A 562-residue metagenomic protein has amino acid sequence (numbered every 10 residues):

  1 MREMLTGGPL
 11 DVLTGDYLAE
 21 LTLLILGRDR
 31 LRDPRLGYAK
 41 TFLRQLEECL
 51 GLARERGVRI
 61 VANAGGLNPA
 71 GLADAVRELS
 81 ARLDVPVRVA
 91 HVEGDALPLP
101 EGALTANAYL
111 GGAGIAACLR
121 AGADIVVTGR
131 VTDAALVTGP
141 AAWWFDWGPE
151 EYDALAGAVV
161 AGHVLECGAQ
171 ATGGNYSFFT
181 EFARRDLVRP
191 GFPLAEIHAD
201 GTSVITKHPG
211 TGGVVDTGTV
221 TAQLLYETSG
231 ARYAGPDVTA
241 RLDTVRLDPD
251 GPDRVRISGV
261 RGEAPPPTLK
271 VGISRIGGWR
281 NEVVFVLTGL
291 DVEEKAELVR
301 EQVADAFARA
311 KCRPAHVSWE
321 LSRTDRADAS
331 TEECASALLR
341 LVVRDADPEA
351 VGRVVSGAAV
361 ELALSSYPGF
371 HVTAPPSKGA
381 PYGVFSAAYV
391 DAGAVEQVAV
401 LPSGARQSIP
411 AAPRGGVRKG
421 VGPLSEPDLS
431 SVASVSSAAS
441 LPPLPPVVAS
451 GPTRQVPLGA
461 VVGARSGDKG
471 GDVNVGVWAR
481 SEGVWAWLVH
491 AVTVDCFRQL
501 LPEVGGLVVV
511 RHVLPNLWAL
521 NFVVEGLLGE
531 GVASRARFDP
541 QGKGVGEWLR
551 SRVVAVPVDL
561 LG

Functional and structural regions predicted by a protein language model:
G8-L26, E48: N-terminal glycine-rich anion-binding loops that anchor highly charged ligand groups
P9, G259-L429, A439-P445, Q455 (+6 more regions): C-terminal non-catalytic interaction/assembly regions of soluble proteins
L18-L36, R54-R56, D95-G102: Gly-rich Lys/Arg/Thr-decorated short loops/hinges at beta-loop-alpha junctions or inter-strand turns that position
N63-G66, A123-P140, G463-G483: Conserved phosphate/anionic-ligand binding catalytic regions in large, soluble enzymes, centered on
R82-G94, T138-F179, H490: Catalytic or ion-translocation cores adjacent to nucleophile or general acid/base/metal-coordination motifs in diverse
A96-T128: An acidic, phosphate/nucleotide-engaging active-site surface
V160-G259: A conserved active-site cap/scaffold subdomain adjacent to cofactor or substrate pockets
L507-G562: Helix-rich interaction surfaces within compact, conserved domain-sized segments that mediate assembly or partner
